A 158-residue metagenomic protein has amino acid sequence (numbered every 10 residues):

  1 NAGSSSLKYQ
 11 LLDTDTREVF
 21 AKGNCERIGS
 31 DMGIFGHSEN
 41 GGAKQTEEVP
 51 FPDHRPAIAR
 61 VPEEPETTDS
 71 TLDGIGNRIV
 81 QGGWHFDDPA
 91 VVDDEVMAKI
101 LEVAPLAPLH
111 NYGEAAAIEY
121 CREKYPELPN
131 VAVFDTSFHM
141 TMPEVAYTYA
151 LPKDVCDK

Functional and structural regions predicted by a protein language model:
N1-S5: A short acidic Gly-Thr/Ser loop motif
S6-P50: Short glycine-rich, Thr/Ser-proximal phosphate-binding strand/loop in the N-terminal lobe of ATP-dependent enzymes
E18, S70, P126: Structured loop/turn residues at beta-strand edges in well-structured enzyme cores
D31-D73, A117: Conserved active-site "lid/cap" helical segment
K44-E47, K99-A104, D157-K158: Short glycine/proline- and acidic residue-enriched helix-loop micro-motifs that form flexible lids or anion-recognition
V49-P56, V91, E95, Y112-A116 (+1 more regions): Conserved active-site and cofactor/substrate-binding residues in soluble primary-metabolism enzymes
P65-H110, V131, F138-A146: Short beta-strand-loop/turn "lid" adjacent to the catalytic site in phosphate-handling enzymes
N111-Y112, I118-K158: Phosphate-binding/catalytic loop of phosphoryl-transfer enzymes
